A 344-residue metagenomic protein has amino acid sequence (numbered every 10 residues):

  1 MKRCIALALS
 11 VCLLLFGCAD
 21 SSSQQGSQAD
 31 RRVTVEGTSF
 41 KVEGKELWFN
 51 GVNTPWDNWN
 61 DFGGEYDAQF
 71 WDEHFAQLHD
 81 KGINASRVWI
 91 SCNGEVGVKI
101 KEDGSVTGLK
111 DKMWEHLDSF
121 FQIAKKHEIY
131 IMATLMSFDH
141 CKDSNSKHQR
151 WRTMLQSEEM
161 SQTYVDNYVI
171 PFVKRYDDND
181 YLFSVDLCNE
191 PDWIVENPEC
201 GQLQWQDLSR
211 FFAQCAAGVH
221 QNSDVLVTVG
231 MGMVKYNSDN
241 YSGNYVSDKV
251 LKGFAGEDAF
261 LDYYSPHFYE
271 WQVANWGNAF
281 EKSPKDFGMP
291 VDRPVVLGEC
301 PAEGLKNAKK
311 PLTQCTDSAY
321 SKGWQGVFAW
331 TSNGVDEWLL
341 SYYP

Functional and structural regions predicted by a protein language model:
K2-A8: Sec-dependent signal peptide recognition, specifically the positively charged N-region followed immediately by
L15-G17: C-terminal motif of bacterial Sec signal peptides marking the signal peptidase cleavage site
A19-Q24: Bacterial lipoprotein signal-peptidase II cleavage site
D30-L261, E270-A274, P290-V291, G304-C315 (+2 more regions): Active-site mouth of glycoside hydrolases
Y164, N275-D286: Alpha-helical scaffold elements lining the catalytic groove of polysaccharide deacetylases
G230, S265, V295-E299: Active-site neighborhood of phospho(di)ester-bond hydrolases with catalytic His/Asp-centered motifs
P284-K285, T316-Y320: Generic hydrophobic alpha-helical scaffold/packing signal
E337-Y343: Outer-membrane beta-barrel translocator/channel fold
